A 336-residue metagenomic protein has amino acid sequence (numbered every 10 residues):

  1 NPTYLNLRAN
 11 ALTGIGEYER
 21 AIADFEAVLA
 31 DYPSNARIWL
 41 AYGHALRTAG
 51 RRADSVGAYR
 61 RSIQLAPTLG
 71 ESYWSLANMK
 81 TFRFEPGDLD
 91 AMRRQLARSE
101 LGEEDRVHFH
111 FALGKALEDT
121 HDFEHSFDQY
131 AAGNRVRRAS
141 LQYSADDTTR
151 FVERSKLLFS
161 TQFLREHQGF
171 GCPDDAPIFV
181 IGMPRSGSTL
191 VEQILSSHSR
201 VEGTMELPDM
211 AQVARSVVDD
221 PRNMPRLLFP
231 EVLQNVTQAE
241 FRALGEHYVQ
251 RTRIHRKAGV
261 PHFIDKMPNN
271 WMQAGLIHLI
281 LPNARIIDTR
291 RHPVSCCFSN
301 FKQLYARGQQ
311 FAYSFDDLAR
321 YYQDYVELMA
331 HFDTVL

Functional and structural regions predicted by a protein language model:
N1-A258: Alpha-helical solenoid repeat scaffolds of the TPR/TPR-like class and their adjacent stem/linker regions that mediate
I15, A49, A58-R61, D209-T237 (+1 more regions): PAPS-dependent sulfotransferase catalytic domain
